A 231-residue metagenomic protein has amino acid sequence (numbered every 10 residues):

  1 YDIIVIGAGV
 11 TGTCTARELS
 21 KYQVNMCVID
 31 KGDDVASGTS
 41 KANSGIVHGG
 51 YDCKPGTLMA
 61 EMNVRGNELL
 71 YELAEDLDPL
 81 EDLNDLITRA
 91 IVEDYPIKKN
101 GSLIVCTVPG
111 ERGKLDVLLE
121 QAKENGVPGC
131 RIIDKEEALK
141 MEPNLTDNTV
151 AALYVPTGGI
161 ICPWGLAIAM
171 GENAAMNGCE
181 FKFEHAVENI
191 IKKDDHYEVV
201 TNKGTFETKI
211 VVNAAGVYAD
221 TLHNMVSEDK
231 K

Functional and structural regions predicted by a protein language model:
D2-V28: N-terminal Rossmann-like FAD-binding beta1-loop-alpha1 element of flavoenzymes
G7, G49, A214-A215: Short, well-ordered coil/turn residues at beta-beta hairpins and beta-strand->alpha-helix junctions within
T11, D34, Y218: Conserved Rossmann-like nucleotide-cofactor binding loop
K21-A42: Glycine-rich FAD pyrophosphate-binding loop
G45-M141: Dinucleotide-binding Rossmann-like beta1-alpha1 core, especially the glycine-rich loop that anchors the ADP
R89-I104, G129-K135, L139-N177, E198-V199: Helix-loop-beta segment of a Rossmann-like dinucleotide-binding subdomain
L153-I210, A214, Y218-T221: Helical element adjacent to the flavin cofactor pocket in flavoenzyme catalytic cores
L222-K231: Glycine-rich beta-alpha-beta "Rossmann" dinucleotide-binding loop(s) and their flanking helix/strand
